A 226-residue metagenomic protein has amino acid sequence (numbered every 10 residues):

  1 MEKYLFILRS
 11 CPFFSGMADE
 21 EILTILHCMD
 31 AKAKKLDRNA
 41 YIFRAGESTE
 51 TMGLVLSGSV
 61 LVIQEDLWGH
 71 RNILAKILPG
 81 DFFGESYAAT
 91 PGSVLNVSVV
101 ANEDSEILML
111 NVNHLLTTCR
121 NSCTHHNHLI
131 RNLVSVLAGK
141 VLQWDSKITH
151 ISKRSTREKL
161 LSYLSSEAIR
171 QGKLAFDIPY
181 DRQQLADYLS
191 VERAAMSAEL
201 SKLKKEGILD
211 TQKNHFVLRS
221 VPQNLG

Functional and structural regions predicted by a protein language model:
M1-A33, D37-Y41, Y87-P91: Cyclic nucleotide-binding regulatory module and flanking cytosolic helices
I22, L95, N113-S155: A small-molecule sensor/coupling module
C28-M29, E47-T49: Short, small/polar residue-rich loop motifs at catalytic or cofactor-binding pockets
N39, E50-I63, P79-G80: Glycine- and acidic-residue-biased ligand/ion/polar-headgroup-sensing regions
Y41-E47: Short phosphate-coordinating micro-motif centered on Lys-Gly-acidic
I73-R131: Cyclic-nucleotide recognition modules
R154-G226: Phosphate-/nucleic-acid-contacting segments
